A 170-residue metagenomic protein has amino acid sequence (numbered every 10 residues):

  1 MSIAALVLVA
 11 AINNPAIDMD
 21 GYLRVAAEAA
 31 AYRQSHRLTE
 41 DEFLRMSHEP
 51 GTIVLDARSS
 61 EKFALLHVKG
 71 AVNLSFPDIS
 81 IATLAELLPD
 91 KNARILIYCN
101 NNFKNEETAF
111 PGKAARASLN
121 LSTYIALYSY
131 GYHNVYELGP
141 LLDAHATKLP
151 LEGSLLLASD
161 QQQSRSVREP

Functional and structural regions predicted by a protein language model:
M1-R37, A64-L74, I79-P170: Rhodanese-like catalytic fold shared by cysteine-dependent sulfurtransferases and DSP/PTP-type phosphatases
D41-P50: A short acidic-Thr-Gly-centered motif at the start of a beta-strand
E42, R58, S122: Short Gly/charged-rich anion-binding patches and loops
R45, K62-L65: Short, solvent-exposed loop/turn elements at domain surfaces
P50-L55, K91-R94: Short coil/turn segments at beta-strand junctions that form active-site/ligand-binding loops
I53-R58, A71-L74: Short hydrophobic beta-strand that contains or immediately precedes a catalytic carboxylate
R58-S59, N101: Short glycine-rich, polar/acidic loop-and-turn segments at beta strand-coil junctions
